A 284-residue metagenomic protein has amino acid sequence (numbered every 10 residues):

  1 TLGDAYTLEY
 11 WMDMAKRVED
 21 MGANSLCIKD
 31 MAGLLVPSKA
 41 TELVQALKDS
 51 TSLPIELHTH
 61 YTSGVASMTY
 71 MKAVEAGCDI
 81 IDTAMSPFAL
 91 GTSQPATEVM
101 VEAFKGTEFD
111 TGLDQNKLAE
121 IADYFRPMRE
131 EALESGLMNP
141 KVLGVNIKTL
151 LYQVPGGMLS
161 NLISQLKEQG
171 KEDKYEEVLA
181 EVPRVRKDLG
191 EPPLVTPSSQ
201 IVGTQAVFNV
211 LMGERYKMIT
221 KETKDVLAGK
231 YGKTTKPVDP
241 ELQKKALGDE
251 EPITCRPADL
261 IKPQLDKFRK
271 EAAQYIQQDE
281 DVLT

Functional and structural regions predicted by a protein language model:
T1-L57, M71-C78: Alpha/beta enzyme core
D30, A76-S93: Glycine-rich phosphate-binding active-site loops on the catalytic face of alpha/beta enzymes
P37-T51, R126-L159: Active-site/ligand-binding-proximal alpha/beta "capping" segment
Y61-A73, T83-A84, E98: Thiamine diphosphate
A89-T111: C-terminal helical cap(s) of enzyme catalytic domains, especially alpha/beta-barrels
T107-Q115, Q169-D173: Inter-helical turn/loop segments and adjacent helix faces that build the functional surface of alpha-helical bundle
T111-F125: Phosphate/diphosphate-binding loops
N139-T149, Q153-T284: Terminal or standalone catalytic/regulatory effector modules within metabolic enzymes and repeat proteins
